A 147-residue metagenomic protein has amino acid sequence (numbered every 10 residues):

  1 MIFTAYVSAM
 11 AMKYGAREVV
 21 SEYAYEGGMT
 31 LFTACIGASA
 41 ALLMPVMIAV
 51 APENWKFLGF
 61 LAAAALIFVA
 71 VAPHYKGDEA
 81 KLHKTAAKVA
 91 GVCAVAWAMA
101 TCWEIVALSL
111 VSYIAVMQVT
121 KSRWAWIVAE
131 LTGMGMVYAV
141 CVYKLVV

Functional and structural regions predicted by a protein language model:
M1-A51: N-terminal topogenic module of multi-pass integral membrane proteins
M12, A49-E53, A72-K76, A100 (+1 more regions): Juxtamembrane transmembrane-helix termini
G27-S39, K84-G91, I105-L110, W126-M134: Alpha-helical transmembrane segments of polytopic membrane proteins
A41-P45, A96-M99, A139: Alpha-helical transmembrane segments
I48-W55, K76-K81, V119-V128: Membrane-interface helix-boundary motifs at transmembrane edges
K56-S109: Membrane-proximal helix-loop-helix units in multi-pass membrane proteins
W103-V147: Terminal transmembrane helical module of multi-pass membrane proteins
